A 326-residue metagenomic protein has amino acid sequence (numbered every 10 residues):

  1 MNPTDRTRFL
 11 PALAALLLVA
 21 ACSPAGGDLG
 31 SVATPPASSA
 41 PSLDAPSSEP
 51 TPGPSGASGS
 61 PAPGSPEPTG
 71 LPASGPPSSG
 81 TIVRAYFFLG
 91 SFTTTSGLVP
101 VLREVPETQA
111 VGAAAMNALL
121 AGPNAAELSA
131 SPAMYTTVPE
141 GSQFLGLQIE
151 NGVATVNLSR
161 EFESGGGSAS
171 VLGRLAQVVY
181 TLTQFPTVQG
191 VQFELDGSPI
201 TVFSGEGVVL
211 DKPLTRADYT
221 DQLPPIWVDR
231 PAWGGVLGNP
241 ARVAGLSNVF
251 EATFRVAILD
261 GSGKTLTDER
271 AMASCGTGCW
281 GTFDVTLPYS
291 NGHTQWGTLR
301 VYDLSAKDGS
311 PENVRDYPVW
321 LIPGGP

Functional and structural regions predicted by a protein language model:
N2-L16, C22-P326: Bimodal "functional hotspot" detector
